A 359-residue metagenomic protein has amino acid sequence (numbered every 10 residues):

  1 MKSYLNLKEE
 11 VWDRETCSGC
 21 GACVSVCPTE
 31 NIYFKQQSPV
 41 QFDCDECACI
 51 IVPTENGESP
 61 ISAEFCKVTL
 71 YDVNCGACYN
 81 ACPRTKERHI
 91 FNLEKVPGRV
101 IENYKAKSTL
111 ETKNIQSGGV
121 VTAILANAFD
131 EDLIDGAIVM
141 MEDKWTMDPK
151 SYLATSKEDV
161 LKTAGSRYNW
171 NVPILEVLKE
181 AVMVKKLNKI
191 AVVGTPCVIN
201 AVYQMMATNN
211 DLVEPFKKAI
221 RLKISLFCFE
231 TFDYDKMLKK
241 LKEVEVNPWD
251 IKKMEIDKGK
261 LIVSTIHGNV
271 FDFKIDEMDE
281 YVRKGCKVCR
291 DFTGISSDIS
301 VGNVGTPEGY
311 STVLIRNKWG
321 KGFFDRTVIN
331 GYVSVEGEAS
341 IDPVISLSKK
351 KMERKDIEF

Functional and structural regions predicted by a protein language model:
K2, E9-W12, S18, A22 (+2 more regions): Non-catalytic accessory regions outside enzyme or core folds
K2-L5, E9-W12, A22-V96, G294 (+1 more regions): Iron-sulfur cluster-binding cysteine motifs and their immediate structural context in ferredoxin-like electron-transfer
E15, L70, V184-K185: Short loop/turn hinge sites at secondary-structure boundaries
G19, E46, T195-P196: Alpha-helical architecture
G19, L70, N74, T112-S117: Catalytic cores of large soluble enzymes that bind and process phosphate-bearing ligands
P83-F359: Iron-sulfur-associated redox domains of electron-transfer enzymes in respiratory and anaerobic energy metabolism
